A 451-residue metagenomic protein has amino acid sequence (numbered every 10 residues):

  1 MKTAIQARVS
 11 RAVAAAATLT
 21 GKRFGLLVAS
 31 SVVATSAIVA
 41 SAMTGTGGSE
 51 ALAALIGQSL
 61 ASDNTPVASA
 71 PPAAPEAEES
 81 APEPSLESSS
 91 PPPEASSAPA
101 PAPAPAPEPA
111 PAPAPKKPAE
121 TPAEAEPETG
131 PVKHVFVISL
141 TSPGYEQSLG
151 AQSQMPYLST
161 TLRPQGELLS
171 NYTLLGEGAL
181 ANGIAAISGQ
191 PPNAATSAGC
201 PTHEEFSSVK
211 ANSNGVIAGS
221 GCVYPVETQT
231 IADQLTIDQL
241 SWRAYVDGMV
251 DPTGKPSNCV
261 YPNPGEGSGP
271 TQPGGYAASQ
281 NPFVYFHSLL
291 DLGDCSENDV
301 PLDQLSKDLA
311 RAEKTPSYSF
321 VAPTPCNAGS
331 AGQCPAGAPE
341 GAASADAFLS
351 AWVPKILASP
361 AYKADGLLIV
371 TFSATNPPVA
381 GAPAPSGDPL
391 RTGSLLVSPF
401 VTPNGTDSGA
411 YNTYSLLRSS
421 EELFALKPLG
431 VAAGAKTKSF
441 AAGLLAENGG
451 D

Functional and structural regions predicted by a protein language model:
M1-L19: N-terminal, positively charged topogenic segments adjacent to a membrane insertion site
K2-T3, F24-S31, T35-E87, P92 (+1 more regions): N-terminal pro-sequences and low-complexity stem/linker regions of secreted or lumenal proteins
L19, P113-A114: Short, low-complexity interaction segments enriched in Ser/Thr/Pro/Gly
P84-S89, P93-P113: Compositionally biased, intrinsically disordered low-complexity segments enriched for polar/charged residues
